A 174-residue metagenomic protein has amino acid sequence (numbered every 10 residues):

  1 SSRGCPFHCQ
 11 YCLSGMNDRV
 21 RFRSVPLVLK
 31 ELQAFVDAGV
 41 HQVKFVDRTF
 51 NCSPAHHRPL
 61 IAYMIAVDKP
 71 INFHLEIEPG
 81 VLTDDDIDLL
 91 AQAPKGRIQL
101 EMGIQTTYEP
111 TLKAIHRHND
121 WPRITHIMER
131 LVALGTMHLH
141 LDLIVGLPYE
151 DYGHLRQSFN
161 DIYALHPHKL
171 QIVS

Functional and structural regions predicted by a protein language model:
S1-A133, M137, V145-L147: Radical SAM [4Fe-4S] cluster-binding motif and immediate context
D86-L90, P148-A164: Catalytic cores of alpha/beta
V145, P167-H168, V173: C-terminal compact regulatory domains
